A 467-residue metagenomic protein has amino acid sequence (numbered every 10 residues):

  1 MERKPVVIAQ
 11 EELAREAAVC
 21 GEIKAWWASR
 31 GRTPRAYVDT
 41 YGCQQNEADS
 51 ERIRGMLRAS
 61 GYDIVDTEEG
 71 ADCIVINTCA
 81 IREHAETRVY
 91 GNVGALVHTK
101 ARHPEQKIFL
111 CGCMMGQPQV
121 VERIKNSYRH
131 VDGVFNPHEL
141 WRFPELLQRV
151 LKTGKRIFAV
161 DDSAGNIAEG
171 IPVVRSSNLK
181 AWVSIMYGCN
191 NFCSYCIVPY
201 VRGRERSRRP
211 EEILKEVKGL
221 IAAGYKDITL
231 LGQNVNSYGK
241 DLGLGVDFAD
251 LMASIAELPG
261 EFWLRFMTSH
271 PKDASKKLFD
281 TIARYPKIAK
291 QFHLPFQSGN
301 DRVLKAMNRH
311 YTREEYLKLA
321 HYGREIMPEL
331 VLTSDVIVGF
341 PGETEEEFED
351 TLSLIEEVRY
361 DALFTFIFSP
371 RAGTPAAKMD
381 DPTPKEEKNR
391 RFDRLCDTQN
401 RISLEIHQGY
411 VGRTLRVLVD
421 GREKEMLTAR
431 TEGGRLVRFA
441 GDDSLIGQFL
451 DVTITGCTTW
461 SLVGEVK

Functional and structural regions predicted by a protein language model:
M1, V6, K378-K467: Terminal RNA-binding accessory module
M1-Y238, K277, F292, E314-E325 (+3 more regions): Proteins enriched for Cys/Gly/acidic motifs involved in redox and nucleic-acid/cofactor modification
C43, G239-A256, G260, M307-H310 (+1 more regions): Radical SAM enzyme [4Fe-4S]-AdoMet core and its adjacent flexible, acidic and glycine-rich loops/tails across
E105-L110, Q117-Q119, A222-E345, E356: Conserved SAM/AdoMet-binding glycine-rich loop
N126-Y128, V150-T153, V246-F248, I282-A283 (+1 more regions): Short, hinge-like loop/turn segments at secondary-structure boundaries
W141, N191, N236, D301-R302 (+3 more regions): Glycine-centered loop/turn positions within well-structured domains that cap or flank conserved ligand/cofactor-binding
S176-L179, C189-N191, I288, S298 (+5 more regions): Short flexible coil/turn linkers enriched for glycine and charged/polar residues that connect secondary-structure
L294, D335, I355, L363 (+3 more regions): Hydrophobic, well-ordered secondary-structure elements that form the walls of internal hydrophobic environments
